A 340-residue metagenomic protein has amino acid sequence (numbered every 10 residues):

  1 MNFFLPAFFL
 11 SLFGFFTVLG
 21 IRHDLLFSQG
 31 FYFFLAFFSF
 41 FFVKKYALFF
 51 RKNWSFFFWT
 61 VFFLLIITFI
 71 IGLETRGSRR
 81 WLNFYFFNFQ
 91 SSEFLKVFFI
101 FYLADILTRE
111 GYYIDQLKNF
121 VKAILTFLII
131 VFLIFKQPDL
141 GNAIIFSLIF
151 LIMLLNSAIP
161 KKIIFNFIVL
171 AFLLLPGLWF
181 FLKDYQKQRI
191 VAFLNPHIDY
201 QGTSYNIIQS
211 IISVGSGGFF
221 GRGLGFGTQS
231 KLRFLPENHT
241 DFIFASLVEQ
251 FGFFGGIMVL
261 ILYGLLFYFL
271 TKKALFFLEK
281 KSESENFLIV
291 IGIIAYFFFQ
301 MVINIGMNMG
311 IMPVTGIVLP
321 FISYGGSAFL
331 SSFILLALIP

Functional and structural regions predicted by a protein language model:
F4-T203, A245-M309, I334: Hydrophobic alpha-helical transmembrane segments of multi-pass inner membrane proteins, especially in bacterial systems
V18, F299-P340: A juxtamembrane structural motif centered on a specific transmembrane helix
F94, F219, F329: Residue-level recognition of oxygen-bearing side chains
D139-I144, R222-G227, N238-T240, I257 (+4 more regions): Transmembrane helix boundary and interhelical junction motifs in multipass membrane proteins
A192, P196-T240, F251-G255: TM-adjacent membrane-interface loops and short helices in multi-pass inner/ER membrane proteins
